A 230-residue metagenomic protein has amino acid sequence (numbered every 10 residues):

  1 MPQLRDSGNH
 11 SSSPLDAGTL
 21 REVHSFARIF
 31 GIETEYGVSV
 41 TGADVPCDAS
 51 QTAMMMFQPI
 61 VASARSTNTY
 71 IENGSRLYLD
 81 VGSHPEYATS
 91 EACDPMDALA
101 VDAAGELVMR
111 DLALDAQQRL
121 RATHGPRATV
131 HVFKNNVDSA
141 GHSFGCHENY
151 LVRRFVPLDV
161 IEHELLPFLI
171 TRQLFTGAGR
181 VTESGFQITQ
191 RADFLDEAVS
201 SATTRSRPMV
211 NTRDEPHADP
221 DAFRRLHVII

Functional and structural regions predicted by a protein language model:
M1-F133, H142, H163-T182, D193 (+1 more regions): Terminal catalytic/cofactor-binding subdomain
T41, R153-F155: Short coil/turn motifs at secondary-structure junctions
N135-R153: Histidine-centered divalent-metal-coordination microenvironment in nucleic-acid enzymes
R153, G185-E197: Extended, Lys/Arg-enriched charged tracts that mediate electrostatic binding to polyanionic substrates
P157-V160: A short alpha->loop->secondary-structure connector
